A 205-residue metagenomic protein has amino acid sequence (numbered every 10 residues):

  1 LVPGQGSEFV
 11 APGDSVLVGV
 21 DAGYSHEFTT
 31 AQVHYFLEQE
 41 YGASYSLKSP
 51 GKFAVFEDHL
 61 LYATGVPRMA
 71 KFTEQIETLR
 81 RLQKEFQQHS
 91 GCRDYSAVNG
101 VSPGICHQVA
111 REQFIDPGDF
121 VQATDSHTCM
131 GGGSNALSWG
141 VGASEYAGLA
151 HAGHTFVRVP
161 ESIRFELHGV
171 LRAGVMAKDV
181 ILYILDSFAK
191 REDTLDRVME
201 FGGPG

Functional and structural regions predicted by a protein language model:
L1-G205: Fe-S-dependent hydro-lyases/dehydratases of central metabolism
